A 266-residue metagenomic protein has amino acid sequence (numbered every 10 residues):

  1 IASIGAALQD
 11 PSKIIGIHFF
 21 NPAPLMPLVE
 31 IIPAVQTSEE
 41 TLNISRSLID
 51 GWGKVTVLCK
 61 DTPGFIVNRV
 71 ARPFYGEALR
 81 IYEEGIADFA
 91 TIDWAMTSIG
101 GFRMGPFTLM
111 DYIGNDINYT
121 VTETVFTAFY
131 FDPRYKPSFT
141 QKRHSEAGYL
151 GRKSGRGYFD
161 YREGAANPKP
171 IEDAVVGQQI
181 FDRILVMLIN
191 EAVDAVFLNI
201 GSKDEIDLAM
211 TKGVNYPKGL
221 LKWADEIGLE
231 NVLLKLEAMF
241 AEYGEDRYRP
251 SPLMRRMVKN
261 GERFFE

Functional and structural regions predicted by a protein language model:
I1-E266: N-terminal glycine-rich phosphate-binding loop for ADP-containing cofactors
